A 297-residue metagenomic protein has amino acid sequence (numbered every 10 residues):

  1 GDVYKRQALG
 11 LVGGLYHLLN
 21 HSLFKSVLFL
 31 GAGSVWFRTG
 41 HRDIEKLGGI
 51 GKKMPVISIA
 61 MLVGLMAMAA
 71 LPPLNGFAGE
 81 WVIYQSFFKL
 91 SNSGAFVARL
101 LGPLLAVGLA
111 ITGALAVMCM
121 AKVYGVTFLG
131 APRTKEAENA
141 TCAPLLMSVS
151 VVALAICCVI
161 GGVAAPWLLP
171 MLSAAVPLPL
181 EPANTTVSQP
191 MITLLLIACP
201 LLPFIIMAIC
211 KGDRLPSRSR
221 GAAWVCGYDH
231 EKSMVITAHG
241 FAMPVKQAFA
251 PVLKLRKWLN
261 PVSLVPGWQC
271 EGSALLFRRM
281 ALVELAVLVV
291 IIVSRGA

Functional and structural regions predicted by a protein language model:
V3-Y4: Short, small-residue-biased leader/transition segments that mark boundaries at the very start of proteins
L9, L90-L105, P179-T193: Membrane-interface segments at the starts/ends of alpha-helical transmembrane spans
V12-Y16, N20, V107-G108: Alpha-helical transmembrane segments of multi-pass inner-membrane proteins, especially transporters/permeases
L19, L23, V27, V35 (+1 more regions): Active-site His/Glu-centered metal-binding helix of metallohydrolases
K25-F29, G102-C142, L195-G221: Predominantly late transmembrane helices and immediately cytosolic-facing juxtamembrane segments
V35-S91, R99-T112, E136-I160, E231: Interfacial and helix-entry/exit segments of alpha-helical transmembrane bundles in multi-pass inner-membrane proteins
P144-L202: Hard-cation-handling environments
L168-L194, C210-A297: Aromatic-capped, Gly/Pro-kinked transmembrane alpha-helices
